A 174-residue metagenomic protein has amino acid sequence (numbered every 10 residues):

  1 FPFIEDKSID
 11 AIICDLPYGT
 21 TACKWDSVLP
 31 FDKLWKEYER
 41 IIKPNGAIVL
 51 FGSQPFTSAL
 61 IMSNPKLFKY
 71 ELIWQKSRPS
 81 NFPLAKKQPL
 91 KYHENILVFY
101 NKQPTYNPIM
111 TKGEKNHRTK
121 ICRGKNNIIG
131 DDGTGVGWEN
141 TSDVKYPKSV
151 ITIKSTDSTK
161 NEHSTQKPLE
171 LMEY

Functional and structural regions predicted by a protein language model:
F1-Y174: Core catalytic lobe of class I
